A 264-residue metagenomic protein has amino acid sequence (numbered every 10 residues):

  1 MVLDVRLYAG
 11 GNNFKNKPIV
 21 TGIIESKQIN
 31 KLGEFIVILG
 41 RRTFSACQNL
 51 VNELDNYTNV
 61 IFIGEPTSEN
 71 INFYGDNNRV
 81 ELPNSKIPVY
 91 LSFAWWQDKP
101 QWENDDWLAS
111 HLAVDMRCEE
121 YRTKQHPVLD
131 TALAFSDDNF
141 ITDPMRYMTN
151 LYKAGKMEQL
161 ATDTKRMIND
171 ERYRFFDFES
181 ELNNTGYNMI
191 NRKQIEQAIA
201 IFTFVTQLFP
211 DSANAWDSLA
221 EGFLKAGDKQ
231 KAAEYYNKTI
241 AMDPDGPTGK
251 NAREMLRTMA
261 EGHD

Functional and structural regions predicted by a protein language model:
M1-S180, N184: C-terminal "post-core" interaction segments
N184, S218, N251-M255: Canonical tetratricopeptide repeat
A215, T248-G249: TPR alpha-solenoid repeat register
